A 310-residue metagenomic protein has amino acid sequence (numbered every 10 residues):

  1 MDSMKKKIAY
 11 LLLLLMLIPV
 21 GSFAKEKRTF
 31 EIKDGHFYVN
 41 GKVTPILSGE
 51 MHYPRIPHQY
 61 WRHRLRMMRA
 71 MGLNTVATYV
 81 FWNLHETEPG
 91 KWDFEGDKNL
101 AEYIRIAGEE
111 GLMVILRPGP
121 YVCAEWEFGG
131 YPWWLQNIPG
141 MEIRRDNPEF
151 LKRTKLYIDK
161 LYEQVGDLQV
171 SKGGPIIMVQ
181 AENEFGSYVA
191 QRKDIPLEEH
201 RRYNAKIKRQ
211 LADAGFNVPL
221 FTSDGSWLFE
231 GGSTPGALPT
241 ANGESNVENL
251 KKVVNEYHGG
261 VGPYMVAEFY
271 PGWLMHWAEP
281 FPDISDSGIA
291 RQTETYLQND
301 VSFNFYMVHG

Functional and structural regions predicted by a protein language model:
L11-P19: Bacterial N-terminal signal peptides
F23-T75, R105: N-terminal carbohydrate-binding accessory modules
G41, M68, V76, A107 (+4 more regions): Conserved, mostly hydrophobic/aromatic
W61-E127, K208-D213: Aromatic-lined substrate-binding rim segments of carbohydrate-active enzymes
G90-G96, P120-R144, A190-H200, G236-G243: Aromatic- and acidic-residue-enriched segments that line the glycan-binding/catalytic groove of carbohydrate-active
N99-L116, P139-I176: An active-site-proximal structural segment forming one wall of the substrate-binding cleft that immediately precedes
R153-G231: Active-site neighborhood of glycoside hydrolase catalytic domains
S245-G310: Catalytic-core region of carbohydrate-active enzymes that cleave or remodel glycosidic bonds
